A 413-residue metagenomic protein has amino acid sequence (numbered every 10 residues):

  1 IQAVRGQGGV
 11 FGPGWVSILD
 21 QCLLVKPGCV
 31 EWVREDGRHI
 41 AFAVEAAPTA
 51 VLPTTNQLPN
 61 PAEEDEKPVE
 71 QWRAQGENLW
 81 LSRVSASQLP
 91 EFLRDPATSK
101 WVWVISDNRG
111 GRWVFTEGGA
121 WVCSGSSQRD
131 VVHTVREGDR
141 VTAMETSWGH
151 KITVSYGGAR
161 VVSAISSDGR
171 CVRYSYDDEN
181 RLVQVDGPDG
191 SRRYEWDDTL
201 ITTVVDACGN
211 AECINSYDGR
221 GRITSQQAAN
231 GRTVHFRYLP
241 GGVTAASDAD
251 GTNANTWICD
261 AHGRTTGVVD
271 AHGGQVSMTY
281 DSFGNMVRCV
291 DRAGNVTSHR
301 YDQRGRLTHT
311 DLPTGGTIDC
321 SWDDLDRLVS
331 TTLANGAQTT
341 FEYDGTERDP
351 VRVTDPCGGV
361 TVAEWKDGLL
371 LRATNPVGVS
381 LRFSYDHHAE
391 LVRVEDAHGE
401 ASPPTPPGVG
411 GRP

Functional and structural regions predicted by a protein language model:
Q2-V4: Acidic glycine-/aspartate-rich tracts in secreted/extracellular proteins
Q7, P13-G14, G28-P413: Extended charged/polar low-complexity repeat regions
I18: Phosphate-recognition beta-domain surfaces
C22: Nucleotide/phosphate-binding site architecture used for ATP/NTP-dependent chemistry
